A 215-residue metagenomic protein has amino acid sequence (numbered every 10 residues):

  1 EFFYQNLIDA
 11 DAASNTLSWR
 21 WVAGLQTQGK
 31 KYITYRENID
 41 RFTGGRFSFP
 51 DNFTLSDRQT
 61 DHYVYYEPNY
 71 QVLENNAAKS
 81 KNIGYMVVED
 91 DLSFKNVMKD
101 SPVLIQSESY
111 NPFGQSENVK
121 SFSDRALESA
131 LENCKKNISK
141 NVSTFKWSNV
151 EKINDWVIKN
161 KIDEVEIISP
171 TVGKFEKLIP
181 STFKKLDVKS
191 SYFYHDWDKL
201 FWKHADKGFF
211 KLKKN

Functional and structural regions predicted by a protein language model:
E1-N82: Active-site-proximal binding-pocket segments
Q5, F53-N215: Trp/Phe/Arg-rich N-terminal binding region typifying the photolyase-homology
